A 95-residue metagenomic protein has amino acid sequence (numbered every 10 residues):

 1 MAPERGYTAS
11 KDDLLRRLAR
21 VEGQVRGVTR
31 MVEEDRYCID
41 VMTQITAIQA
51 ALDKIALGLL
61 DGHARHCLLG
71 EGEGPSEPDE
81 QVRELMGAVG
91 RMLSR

Functional and structural regions predicted by a protein language model:
M1-R95: Solvent-exposed interaction patches of small proteins and small membrane subunits
